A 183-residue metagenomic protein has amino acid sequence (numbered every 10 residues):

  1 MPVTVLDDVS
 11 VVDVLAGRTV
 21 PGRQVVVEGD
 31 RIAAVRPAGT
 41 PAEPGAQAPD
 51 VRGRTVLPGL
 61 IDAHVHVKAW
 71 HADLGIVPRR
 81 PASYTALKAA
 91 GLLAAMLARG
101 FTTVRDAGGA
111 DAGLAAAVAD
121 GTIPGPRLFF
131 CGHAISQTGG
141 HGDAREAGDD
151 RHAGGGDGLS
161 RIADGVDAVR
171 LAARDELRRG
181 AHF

Functional and structural regions predicted by a protein language model:
P2-V3, V11, L15-L57: Histidine-rich, glycine-flanked metal-binding segment
V9, V25, D30, G53 (+4 more regions): Divalent metal-coordination and catalytic microenvironments
G45-T55, L114-T122, V169-G180: Short amphipathic alpha-helices and their capping/turn segments at secondary-structure boundaries
P49, R105-D106, F130: General beta-strand structural signal in soluble alpha/beta enzymes
R54-D120, T138-A144: Metal-associated gating/positioning segment near the N- to mid-region
T122-F183: Metal-coordinating catalytic core of metallo-dependent amide/deamination hydrolases
